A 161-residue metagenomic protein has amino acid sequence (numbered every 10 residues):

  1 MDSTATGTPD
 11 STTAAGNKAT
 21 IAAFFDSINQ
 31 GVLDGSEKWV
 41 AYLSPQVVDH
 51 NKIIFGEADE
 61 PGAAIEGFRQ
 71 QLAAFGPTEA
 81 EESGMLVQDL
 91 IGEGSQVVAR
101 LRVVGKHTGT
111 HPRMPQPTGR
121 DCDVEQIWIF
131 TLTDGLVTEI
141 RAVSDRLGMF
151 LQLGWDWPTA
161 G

Functional and structural regions predicted by a protein language model:
D2-G7, T138-G161: Low-complexity, intrinsically disordered terminal/linker segments enriched in charged and Gly/Pro repeats
G7, S11-Q46, A73-T78: Short acidic-aromatic low-complexity motifs
E37-R102, K106: A solvent-exposed, acidic/Ser-Thr-rich amphipathic alpha-helical stretch
A58, H107-T108, L132, R146-F150: A short local loop/turn or secondary-structure capping micro-motif enriched for an aromatic residue
M85-L90, E125-F130, R141: Hydrophobic/aromatic beta-strand elements that line small-molecule binding cavities or substrate pockets in beta-rich
R102-T133: Exposed beta-sheet edge and beta->alpha loop/turn motif
